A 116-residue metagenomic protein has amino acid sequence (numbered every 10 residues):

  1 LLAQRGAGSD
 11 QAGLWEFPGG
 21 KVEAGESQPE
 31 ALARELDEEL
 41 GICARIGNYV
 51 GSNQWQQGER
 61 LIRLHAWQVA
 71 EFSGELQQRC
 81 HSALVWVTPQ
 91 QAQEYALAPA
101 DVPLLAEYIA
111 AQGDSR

Functional and structural regions predicted by a protein language model:
L1-E16: N-terminal strand-loop-strand
L2, N48-G51: A structural microfeature
G8-D10, E23-A24, A70-G74: Short, charged/polar surface micro-motifs in flexible loops or helix N-caps
F17-Y49, T88: The catalytic Nudix box helix
C43-A44, S52-L76, V85, Y108: Active-site-adjacent beta-strand/loop module that shapes the phosphate/pyrophosphate-binding cleft
A66, C80, P103: Positively charged, solvent-exposed patches that mediate nucleic-acid binding
G74, P89-P103: C-terminal structural segments of small proteins and small subunits
A100-R116: Charged phosphate-binding loop/patch that engages nucleotide di/tri-phosphates or the phosphate backbone of nucleic
